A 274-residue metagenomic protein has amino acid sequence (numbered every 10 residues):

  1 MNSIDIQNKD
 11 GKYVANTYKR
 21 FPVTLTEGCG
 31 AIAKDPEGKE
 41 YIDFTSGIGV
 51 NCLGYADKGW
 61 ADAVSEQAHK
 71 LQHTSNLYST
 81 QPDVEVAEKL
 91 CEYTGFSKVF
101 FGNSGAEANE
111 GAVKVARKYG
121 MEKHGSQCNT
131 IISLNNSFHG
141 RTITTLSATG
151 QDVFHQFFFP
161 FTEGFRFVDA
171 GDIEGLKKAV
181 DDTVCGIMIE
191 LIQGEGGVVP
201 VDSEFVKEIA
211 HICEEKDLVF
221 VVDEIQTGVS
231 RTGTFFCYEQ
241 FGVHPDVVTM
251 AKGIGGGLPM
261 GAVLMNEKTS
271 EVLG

Functional and structural regions predicted by a protein language model:
M1-G274: Conserved N-terminal phosphate-binding loop of PLP-dependent enzymes in the Aspartate aminotransferase
